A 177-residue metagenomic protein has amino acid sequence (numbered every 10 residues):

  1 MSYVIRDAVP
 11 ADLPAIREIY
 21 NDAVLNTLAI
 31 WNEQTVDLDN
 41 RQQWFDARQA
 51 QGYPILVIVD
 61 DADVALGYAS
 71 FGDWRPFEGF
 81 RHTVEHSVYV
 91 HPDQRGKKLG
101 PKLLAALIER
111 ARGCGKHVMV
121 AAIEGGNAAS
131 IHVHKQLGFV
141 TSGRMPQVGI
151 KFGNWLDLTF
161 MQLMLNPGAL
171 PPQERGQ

Functional and structural regions predicted by a protein language model:
V4-I16: A short beta-loop-alpha structural element at the N-terminal edge of CoA-dependent acyl/N-acetyltransferase catalytic
D12, K98, N127: Conserved G/P- and acidic residue-centered "switch" motifs that form tight phosphate/ATP-binding loops in soluble
E18-T35, R48: Helix-loop element at the rim of GNAT/NAT acetyltransferase active sites that forms part of the acceptor-substrate
Q34-D93, L104-A105, M164-L165: Acetyl-CoA-dependent GNAT
S70-D73, V120-I123, K135, V140-D157 (+1 more regions): Conserved catalytic-core motifs of GNAT/GCN5-like acyltransferases
G96-E109, H132-Q136: Conserved acetyl-CoA-binding loop-helix of GNAT-fold acetyltransferases
A111-I123: Conserved GNAT acetyl-CoA-binding A-motif
P167-Q177: Acidic/histidine-enriched, glycine/proline-rich intrinsically disordered or flexible terminal extensions
